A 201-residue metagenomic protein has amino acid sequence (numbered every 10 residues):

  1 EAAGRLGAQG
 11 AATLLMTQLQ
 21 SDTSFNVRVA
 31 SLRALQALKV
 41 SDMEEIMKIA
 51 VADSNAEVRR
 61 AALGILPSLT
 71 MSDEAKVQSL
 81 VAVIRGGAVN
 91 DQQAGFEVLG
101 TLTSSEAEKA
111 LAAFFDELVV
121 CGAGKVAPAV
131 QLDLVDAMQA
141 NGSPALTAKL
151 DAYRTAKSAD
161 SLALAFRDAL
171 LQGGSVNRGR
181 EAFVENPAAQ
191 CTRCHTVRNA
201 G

Functional and structural regions predicted by a protein language model:
E1, T13, V29, R60-A61 (+3 more regions): Alpha-solenoid HEAT/ARM repeat scaffold
A3, G7, L35, K39 (+5 more regions): Alpha-solenoid repeat junctions
A8-Q20, V40-A52, R60, M71-R85 (+3 more regions): Amphipathic alpha-helical scaffolding segments comprising HEAT/armadillo-like alpha-solenoid repeats
Q9, S24-N26, V40, A56-R59 (+2 more regions): Alpha-helix N-cap/helix-start positions at coil->helix boundaries
C121, A200-G201: Gly/Gly-Pro-rich "capping" loops immediately C-terminal to redox-active cysteine motifs in periplasmic/lumenal
V130-L164: Eukaryotic acidic, Ser/Thr-rich intrinsically disordered low-complexity regions
A156-N186: Electrostatic cytochrome c docking/interface patches
E181-V197: C-type cytochrome heme c attachment motif
